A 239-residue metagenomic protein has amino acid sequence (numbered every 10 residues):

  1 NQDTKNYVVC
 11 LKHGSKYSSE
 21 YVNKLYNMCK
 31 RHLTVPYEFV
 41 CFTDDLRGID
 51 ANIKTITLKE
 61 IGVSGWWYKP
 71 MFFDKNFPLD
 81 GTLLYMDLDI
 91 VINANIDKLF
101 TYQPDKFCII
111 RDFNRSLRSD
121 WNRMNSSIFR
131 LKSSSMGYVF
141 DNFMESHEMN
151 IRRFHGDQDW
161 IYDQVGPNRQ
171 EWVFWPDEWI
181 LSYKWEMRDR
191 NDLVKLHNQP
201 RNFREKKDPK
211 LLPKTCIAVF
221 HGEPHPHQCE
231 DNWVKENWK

Functional and structural regions predicted by a protein language model:
N1-G65, P78-L79, H225: N-terminal anchoring/stem segment of glycosyltransferases
Q2, F77-P78, W121-R123, P209-P213: Extracellular/periplasmic catalytic domains that process cell-envelope and extracellular macromolecules
T4, V35, A51, K69 (+5 more regions): Residues that flank catalytic or metal-binding motifs in active/ligand-binding sites
V35-D44, L83-L84, I90, F107-I109 (+3 more regions): Short, hydrophobic beta-strand segments that form beta-sheet elements in well-ordered domains
V40-G48, I92-I96, E178-W179, G222-P224: Short, polar loop motifs at secondary-structure junctions
R47-D50, T55-T57, G62, W67-R123 (+1 more regions): GT-A fold catalytic core of metal-dependent nucleotide-sugar glycosyltransferases, centered on the diacidic
L84-M86, N125-S135, D159-R169: Conserved beta strand-loop-helix elements of the APE1-like EEP
G137-K239: Catalytic core and acceptor-binding pocket of nucleotide-sugar-dependent glycosyltransferases
